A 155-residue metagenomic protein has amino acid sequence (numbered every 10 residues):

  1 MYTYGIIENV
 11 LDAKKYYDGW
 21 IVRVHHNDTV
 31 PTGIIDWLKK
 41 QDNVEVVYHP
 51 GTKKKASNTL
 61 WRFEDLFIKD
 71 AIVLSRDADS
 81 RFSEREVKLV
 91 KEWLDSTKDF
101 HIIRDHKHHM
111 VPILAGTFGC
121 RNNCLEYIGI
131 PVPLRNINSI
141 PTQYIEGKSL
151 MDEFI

Functional and structural regions predicted by a protein language model:
M1-G51: N-terminal anchoring/stem segment of glycosyltransferases
Y2-G5, N58, E146-M151: Soluble or luminal CAZymes and related metallo-dependent hydrolases
G51, A78-S80: Short acidic donor-binding/metal-coordinating loop in glycosyltransferase active sites
T52-W61: A short, glycine-/small-residue-rich helix N-cap motif at loop->alpha-helix starts within glycosyltransferase
D65, F100-I102, T117-G119: Conserved hydrophobic/aromatic beta-strand scaffold that supports enzyme active sites
V73-S75: Short aromatic/hydrophobic "clamp" motif used to bind/position activated sugar donors
F82-I113: Conserved donor-nucleotide/metal-binding helix-loop-beta segment in metal-dependent transferases, i.e., the alpha-helix
K107-M110, T117-I155: Catalytic core and acceptor-binding pocket of nucleotide-sugar-dependent glycosyltransferases
